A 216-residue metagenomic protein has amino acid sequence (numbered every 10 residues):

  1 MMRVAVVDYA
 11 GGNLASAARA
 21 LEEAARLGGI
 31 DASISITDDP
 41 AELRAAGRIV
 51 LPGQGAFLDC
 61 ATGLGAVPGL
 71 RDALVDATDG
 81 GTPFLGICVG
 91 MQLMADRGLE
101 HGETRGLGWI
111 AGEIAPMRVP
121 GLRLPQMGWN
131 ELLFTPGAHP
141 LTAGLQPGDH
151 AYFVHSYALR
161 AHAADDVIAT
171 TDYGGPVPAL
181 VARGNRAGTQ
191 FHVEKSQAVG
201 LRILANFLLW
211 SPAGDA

Functional and structural regions predicted by a protein language model:
M1-T82, V89, A95, E113-A115 (+2 more regions): N-terminal beta1-alpha1 cap of cysteine-dependent amidohydrolase-like domains
M2, G128-N130, N185-A187: Short amphipathic alpha-helical segments
D8, Q92, H155, Q190 (+1 more regions): Acidic active-site catalytic centers that drive phospho-/nucleotidyl reactions and related ester hydrolyses
L58-D59, R118, G188-Q190: A short acidic, helix-capping loop that chelates divalent metal ions and anchors anionic groups
G69, D96-Y173: Pocket-forming structural segment of enzyme catalytic cores
P83-L85, N185: Proline-centered loop/turn at the N-terminus of a beta-strand
A158-A216: C-terminal and late-domain segments of enzyme folds
